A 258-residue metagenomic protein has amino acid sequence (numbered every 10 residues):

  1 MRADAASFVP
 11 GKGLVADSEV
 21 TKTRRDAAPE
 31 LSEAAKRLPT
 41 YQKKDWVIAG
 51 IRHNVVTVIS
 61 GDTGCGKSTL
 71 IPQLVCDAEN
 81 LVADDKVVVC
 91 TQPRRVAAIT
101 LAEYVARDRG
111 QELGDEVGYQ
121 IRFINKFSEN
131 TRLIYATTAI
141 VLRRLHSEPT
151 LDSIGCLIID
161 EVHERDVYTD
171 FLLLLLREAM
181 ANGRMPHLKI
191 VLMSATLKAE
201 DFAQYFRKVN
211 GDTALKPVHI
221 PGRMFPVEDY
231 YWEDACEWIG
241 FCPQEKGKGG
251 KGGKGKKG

Functional and structural regions predicted by a protein language model:
M1-G258: P-loop NTPase motor module signature
